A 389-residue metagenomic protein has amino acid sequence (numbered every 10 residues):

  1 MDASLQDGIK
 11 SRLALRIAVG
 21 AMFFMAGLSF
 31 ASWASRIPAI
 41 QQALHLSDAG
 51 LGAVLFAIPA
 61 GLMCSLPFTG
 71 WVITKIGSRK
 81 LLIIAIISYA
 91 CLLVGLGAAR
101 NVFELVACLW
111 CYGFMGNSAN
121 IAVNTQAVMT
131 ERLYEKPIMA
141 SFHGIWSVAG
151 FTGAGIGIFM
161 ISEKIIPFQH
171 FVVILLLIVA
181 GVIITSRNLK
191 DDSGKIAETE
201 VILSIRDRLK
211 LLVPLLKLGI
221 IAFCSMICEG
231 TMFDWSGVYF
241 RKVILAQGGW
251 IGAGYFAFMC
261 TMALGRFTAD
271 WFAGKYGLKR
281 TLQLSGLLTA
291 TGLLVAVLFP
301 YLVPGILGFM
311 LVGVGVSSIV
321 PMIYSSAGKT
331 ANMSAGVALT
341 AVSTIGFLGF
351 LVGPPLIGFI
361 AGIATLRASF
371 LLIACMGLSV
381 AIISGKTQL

Functional and structural regions predicted by a protein language model:
S35-A49, D234-W250: Short amphipathic helix-loop junctions that connect adjacent transmembrane helices in Major Facilitator Superfamily/SLC
I40-Q41, V72-I73, F159-K164, F240-R241 (+3 more regions): Interfacial helix-cap and linker-helix signal at transmembrane-aqueous boundaries of multi-pass secondary transporters
H45, G77, A98-F103, L245 (+3 more regions): Helix-breaking motifs and short loop linkers at transmembrane-helix boundaries and internal kinks in secondary membrane
S65-S78, I161, G265-G277, A361: Helix-to-loop junctions at the C-terminal end of transmembrane segments in multipass secondary transporters
R79-L82, L282: Primarily marks hydrophobic transmembrane alpha-helices of the MFS/SLC 12-helix fold
I87-R100, L288-P300: C-terminal ends and interior cores of transmembrane alpha-helices in multi-pass membrane transporters/permeases
W110-G144: Cytoplasmic helix-loop-helix junction between adjacent transmembrane helices in 12-TM secondary transporters
S141-K190: Helix-loop-helix hairpin linking two adjacent transmembrane segments in secondary transporters
